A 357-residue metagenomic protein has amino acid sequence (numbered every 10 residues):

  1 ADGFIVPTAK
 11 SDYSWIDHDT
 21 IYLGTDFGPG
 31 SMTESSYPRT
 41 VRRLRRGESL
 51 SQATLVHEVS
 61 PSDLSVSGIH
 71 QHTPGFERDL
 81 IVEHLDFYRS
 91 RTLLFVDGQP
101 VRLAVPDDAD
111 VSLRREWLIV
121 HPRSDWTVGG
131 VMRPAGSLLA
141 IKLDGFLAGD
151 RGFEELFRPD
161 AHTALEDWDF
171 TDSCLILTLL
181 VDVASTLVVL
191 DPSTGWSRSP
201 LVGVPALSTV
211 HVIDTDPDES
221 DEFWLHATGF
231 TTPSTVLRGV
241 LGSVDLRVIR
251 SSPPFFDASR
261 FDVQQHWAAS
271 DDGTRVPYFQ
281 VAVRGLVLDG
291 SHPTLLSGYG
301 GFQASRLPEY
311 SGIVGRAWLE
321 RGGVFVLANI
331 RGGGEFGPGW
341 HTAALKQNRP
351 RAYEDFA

Functional and structural regions predicted by a protein language model:
A1-E222, H226-S234, R238-S243, A258 (+2 more regions): Beta-propeller folds
G203-A357: Serine-hydrolase catalytic core recognition
